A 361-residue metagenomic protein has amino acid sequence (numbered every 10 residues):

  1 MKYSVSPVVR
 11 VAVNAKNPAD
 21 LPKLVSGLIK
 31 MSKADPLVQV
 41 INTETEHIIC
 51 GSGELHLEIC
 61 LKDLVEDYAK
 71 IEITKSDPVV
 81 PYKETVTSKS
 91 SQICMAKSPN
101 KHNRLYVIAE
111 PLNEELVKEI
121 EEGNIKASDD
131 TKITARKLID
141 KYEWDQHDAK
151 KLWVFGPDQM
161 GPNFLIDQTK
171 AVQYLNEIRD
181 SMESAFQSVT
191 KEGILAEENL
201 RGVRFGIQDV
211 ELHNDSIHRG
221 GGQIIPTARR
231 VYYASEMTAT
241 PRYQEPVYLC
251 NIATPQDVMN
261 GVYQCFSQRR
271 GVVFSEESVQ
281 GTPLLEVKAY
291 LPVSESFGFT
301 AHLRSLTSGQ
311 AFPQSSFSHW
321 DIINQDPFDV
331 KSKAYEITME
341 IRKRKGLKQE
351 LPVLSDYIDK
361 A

Functional and structural regions predicted by a protein language model:
M1-A361: Accessory interaction regions appended to the cores of large information-processing enzymes
